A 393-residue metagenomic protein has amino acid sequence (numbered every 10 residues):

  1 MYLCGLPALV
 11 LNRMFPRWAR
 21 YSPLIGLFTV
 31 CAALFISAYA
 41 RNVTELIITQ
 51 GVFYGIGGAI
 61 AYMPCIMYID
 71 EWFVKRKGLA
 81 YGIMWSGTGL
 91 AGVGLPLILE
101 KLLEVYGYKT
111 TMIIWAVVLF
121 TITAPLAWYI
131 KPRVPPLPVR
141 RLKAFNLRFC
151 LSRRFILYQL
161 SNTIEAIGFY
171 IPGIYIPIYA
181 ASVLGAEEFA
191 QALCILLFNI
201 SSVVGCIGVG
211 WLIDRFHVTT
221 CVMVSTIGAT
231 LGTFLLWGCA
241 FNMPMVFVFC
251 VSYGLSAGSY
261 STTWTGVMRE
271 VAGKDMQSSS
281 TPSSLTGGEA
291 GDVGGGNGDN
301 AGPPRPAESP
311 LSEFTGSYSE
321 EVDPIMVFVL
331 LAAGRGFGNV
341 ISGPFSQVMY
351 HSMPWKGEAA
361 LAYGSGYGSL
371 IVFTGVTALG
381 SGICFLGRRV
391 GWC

Functional and structural regions predicted by a protein language model:
Y2-A19, G205-V218, L236, Y350: Helix-to-loop junctions at the C-terminal end of transmembrane segments in multipass secondary transporters
R13-L27, D214-I227, N242: Cytoplasmic membrane-interface "Motif A"-like loop-to-helix N-cap segments of 12-TM Major Facilitator Superfamily
P16, Y39-R41, F73-V74, G185 (+2 more regions): Helix-breaking motifs and short loop linkers at transmembrane-helix boundaries and internal kinks in secondary membrane
F28-R41, I227-F241: C-terminal ends and interior cores of transmembrane alpha-helices in multi-pass membrane transporters/permeases
V30-S37, V43-P64, Y68, T163-I164 (+3 more regions): Hydrophobic core of transmembrane alpha-helices in multi-pass small-molecule transporters, especially MFS/SLC-type
G51, G58-F73, A80-Y81, S259-E289 (+1 more regions): Intracellular juxtamembrane helix-capping segments at the cytosolic ends of symmetry-related transmembrane helices
R76, I83-V134, E165: Helix-loop-helix hairpin linking two adjacent transmembrane segments in secondary transporters
S152-M223, Y260-T265, N339-H351: Extracytoplasmic gate region of multi-pass secondary transporters
